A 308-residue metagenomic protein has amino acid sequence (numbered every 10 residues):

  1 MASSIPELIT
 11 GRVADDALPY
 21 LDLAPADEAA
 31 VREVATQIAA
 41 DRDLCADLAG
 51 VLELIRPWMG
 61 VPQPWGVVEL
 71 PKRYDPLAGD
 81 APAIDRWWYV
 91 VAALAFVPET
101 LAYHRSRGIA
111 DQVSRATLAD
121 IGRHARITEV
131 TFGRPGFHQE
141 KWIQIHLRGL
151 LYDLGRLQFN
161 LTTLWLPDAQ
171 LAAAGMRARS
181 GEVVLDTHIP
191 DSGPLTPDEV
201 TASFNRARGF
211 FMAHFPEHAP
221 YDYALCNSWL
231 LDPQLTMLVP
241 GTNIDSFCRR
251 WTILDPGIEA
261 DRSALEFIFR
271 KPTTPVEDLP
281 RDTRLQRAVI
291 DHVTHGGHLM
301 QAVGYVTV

Functional and structural regions predicted by a protein language model:
M1-L195, F215-Y223, M237-V308: Non-catalytic substrate-recognition and accessory regions of acyl/acetyltransferase enzymes
S192, L230-P233: Short, solvent-exposed loop/turn segments at secondary-structure junctions
L195-A213, A224: Conserved acetyl-CoA-binding loop-helix of GNAT-fold acetyltransferases
Y223-L225, D232: Extended, charge-biased low-complexity segments that typically form long amphipathic alpha-helices/coiled-coils
